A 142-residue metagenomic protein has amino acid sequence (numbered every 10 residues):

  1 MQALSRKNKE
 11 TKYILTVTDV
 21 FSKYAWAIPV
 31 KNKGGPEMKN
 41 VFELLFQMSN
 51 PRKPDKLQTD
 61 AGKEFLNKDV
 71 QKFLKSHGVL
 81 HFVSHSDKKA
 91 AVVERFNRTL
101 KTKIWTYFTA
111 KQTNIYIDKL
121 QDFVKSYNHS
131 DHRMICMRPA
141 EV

Functional and structural regions predicted by a protein language model:
M1-T102, R133-C136, A140-V142: Retroviral integrase
T99, K119, N128: Catalytic phosphate/metal-binding cores of nucleic-acid and nucleotide-processing enzymes, i.e., regions that mediate
K103, Y107, S126, S130-M134: Phosphate/oxyanion-binding loops and surfaces in catalytic or ligand/nucleic-acid-binding neighborhoods
F108-D122: Short, charged, surface-exposed loops that flank catalytic or proteolytic processing sites
K119-V124, A140-V142: A glycine-rich phosphate-binding loop feature that marks nucleotide/adenosyl-phosphate handling sites
